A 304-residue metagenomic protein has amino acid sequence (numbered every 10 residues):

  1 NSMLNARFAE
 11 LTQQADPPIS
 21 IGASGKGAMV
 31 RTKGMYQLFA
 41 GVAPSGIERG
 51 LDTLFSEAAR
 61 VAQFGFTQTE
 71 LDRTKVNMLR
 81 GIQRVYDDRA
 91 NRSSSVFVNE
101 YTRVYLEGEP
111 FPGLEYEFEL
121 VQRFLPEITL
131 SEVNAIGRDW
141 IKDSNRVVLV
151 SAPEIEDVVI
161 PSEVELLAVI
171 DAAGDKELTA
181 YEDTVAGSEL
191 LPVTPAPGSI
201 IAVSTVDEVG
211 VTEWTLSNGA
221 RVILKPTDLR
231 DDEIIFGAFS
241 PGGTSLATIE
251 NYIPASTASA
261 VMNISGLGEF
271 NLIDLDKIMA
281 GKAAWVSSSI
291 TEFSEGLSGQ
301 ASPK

Functional and structural regions predicted by a protein language model:
L4-E127, R146-A152, R230-N263, L267-K304: M16 family metallopeptidases and their MPP-like homologs
I21-K26, E132-A135, I223: Glycine-rich, charged/polar anion/phosphate-binding loops that engage phosphate groups from diverse ligands
E48-R49, I136, V158-I160, L224 (+2 more regions): Short helix/loop capping segments that flank catalytic or ligand/cofactor-binding pockets
L54, V133, G219: Divalent metal-coordination and catalytic microenvironments
D72-V206, T212-T215: C-terminal regions of mature proteins
V203-D231: N- or domain-start disorder-to-order transition segments that initiate the globular core
